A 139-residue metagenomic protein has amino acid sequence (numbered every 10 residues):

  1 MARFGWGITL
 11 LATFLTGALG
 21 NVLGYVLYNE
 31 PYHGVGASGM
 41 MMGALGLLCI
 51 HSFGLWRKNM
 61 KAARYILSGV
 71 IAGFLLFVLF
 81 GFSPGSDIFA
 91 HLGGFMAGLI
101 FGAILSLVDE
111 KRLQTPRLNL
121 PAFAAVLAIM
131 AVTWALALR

Functional and structural regions predicted by a protein language model:
M1-R139: A detector for small-residue-rich transmembrane helices and their helix-helix packing motifs
